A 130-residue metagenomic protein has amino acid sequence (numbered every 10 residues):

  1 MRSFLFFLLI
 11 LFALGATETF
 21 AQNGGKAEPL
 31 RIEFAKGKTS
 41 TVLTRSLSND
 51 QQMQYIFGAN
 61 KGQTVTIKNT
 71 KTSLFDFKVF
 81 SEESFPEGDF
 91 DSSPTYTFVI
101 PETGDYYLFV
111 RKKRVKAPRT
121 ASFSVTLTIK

Functional and structural regions predicted by a protein language model:
M1-F7: Bacterial N-terminal signal peptides that target proteins for export
F7-G15: Bacterial N-terminal signal peptides
L8, E28-L30, S40-T41, F77 (+1 more regions): Residue-level marker of intrinsically disordered, low-complexity segments enriched for small/polar residues
A16-A21: Sec/Tat signal peptide C-region and signal peptidase I cleavage site
Q22-E33, Y55, K112-K130: C-terminal edge strands of extracellular/lumenal beta-sandwich accessory domains
Q22-T66: N-terminal secretory signal peptides
L47-K113: Acidic, Ser/Thr/Pro-rich low-complexity intrinsically disordered segments
